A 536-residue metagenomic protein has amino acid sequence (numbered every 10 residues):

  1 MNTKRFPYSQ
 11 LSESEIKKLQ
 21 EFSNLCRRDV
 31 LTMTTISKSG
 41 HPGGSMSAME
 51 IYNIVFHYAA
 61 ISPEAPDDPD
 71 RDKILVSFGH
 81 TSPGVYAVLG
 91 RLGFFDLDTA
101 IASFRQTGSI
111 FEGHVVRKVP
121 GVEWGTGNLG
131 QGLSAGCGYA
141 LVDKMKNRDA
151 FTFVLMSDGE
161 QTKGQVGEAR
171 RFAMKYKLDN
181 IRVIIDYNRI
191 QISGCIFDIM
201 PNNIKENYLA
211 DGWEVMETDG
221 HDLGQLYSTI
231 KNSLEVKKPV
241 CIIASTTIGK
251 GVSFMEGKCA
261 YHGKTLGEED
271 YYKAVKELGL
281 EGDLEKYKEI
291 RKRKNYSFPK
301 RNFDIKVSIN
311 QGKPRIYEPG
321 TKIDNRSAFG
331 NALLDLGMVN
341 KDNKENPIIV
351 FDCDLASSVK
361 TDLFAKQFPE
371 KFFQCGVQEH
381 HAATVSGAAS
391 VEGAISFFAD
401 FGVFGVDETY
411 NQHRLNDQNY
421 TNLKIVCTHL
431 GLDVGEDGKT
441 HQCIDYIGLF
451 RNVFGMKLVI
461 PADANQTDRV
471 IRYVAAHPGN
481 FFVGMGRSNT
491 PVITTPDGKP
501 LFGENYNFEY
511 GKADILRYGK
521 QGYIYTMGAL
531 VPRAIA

Functional and structural regions predicted by a protein language model:
M1-F153, E217, Y272, K286-T490 (+2 more regions): Thiamine diphosphate
Y58-K73, I110-E285, R291, N452-A536: Glycine-rich ThDP/TPP pyrophosphate-binding loop and its adjacent helix/strand module within ThDP-dependent enzymes
